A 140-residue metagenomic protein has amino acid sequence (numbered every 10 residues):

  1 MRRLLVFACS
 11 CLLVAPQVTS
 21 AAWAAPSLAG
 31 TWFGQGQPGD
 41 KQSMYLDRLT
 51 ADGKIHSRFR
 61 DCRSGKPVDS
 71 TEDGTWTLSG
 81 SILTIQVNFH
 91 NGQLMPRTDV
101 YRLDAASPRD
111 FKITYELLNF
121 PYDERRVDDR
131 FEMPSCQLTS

Functional and structural regions predicted by a protein language model:
M1-L4: Positively charged n-region of N-terminal signal peptides that target proteins for export
F7-Q17: Bacterial N-terminal signal peptides
T19-F33, T50, R130-T139: N-terminal helix-cap/turn-to-beta initiation motif at the start of protein domains
A25-S43, G74-L78, Q137: Tryptophan-anchored aromatic micro-motifs
P26-F33, G53-H56, G80-Q86, P108-K112: Short, hydrophobic/aromatic-rich segments at coil-to-beta transitions
Q37, S64-P67, Q93: Short consensus segments that form the blades of beta-propeller domains, in both extracellular/periplasmic
G39-D40, M44-L46, T84-S140: Beta-sheet ligand-binding and adhesion/scaffold domains
Q42-I82: N-terminal glycine/threonine-rich, aromatic-flanked beta-hairpin/loop signature
